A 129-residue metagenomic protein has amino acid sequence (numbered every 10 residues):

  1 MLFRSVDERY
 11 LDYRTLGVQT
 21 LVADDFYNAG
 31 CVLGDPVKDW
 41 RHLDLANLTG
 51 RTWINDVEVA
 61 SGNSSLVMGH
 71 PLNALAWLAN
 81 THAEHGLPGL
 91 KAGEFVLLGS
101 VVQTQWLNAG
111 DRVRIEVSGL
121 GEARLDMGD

Functional and structural regions predicted by a protein language model:
M1-L87, T104, R112, E122-D129: Catalytic-core "active-site belt" of small-molecule-metabolizing enzymes, emphasizing His/Asp/Glu-rich regions
I54-D56, L98, S118: Short strand-turn-strand beta-turns centered on an Asx-Gly dipeptide
S61-G62, A92, L98-G99: Thr-Gly-centered strand-to-loop micro-motif
A109, V117-G119: Short loop/turn positions at the edges of beta-strands in beta-sheet-rich folds
